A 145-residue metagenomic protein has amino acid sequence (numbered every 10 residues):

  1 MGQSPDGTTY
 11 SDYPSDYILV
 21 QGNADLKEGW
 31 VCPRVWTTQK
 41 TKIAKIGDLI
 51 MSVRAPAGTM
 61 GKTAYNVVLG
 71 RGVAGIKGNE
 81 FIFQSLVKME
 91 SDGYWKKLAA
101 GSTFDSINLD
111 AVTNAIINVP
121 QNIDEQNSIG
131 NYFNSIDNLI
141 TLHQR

Functional and structural regions predicted by a protein language model:
M1-V119: DNA target-recognition domains and sequence-specific DNA-contacting regions of bacterial/archaeal
I116-R145: Amphipathic alpha-helical segments
